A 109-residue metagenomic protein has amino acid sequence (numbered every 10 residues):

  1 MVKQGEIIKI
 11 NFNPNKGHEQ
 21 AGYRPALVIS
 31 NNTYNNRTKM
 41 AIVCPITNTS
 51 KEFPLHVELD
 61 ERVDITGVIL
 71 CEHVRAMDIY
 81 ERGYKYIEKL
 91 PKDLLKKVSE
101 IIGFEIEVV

Functional and structural regions predicted by a protein language model:
M1-V109: Conserved functional hotspots at enzyme active or ligand-binding sites that engage polyanionic ligands
